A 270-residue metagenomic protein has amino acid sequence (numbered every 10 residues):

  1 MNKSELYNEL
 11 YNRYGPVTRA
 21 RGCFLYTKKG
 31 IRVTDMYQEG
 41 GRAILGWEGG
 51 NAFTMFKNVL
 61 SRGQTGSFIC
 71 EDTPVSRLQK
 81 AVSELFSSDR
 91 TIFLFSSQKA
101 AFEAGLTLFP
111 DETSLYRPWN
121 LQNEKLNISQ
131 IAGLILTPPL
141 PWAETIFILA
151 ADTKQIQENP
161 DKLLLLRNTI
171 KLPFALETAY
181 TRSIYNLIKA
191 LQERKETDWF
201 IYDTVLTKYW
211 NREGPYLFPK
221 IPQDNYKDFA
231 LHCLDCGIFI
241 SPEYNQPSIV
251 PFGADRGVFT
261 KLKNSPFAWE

Functional and structural regions predicted by a protein language model:
M1-F24, Q38-I44, V59, P74-V75: Active-site-adjacent loop/helix segments that line or gate small-molecule/cofactor pockets in enzymes
V33-T34, Q38-C70, K80-T91: Glycine-rich phosphate-binding segment of PLP-dependent enzymes
C70, S88, H232-E270: PLP-dependent enzyme catalytic core of the Aspartate aminotransferase-like
K80-P118: Short loop-beta-helix segment that forms the pyridoxal 5′-phosphate
F109-E112, R117-Y185: Active-site PLP attachment segment
L164-V205, P222-D224: Structural signature of PLP-dependent enzymes
D198-H232, E243, S248-A254: Conserved PLP-binding catalytic core of the aspartate aminotransferase-like
